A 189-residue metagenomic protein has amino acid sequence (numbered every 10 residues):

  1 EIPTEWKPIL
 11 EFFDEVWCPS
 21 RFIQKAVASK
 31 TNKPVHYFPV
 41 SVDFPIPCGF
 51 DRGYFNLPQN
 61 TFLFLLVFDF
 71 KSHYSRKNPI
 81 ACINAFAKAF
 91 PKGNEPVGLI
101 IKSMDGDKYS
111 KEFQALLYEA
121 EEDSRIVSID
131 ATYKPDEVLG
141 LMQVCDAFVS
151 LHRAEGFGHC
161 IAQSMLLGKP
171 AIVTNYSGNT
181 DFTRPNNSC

Functional and structural regions predicted by a protein language model:
L10, L139-C145: Short alpha-helical donor nucleotide-sugar binding micro-motif in glycosyltransferases
D14-K25, N32-C48: Donor nucleotide-sugar binding/catalytic pocket of nucleotide-sugar-dependent glycosyltransferases
C48-F64, P91-N94: Nucleotide-sugar donor-binding and catalytic loop/hinge architecture of NDP-sugar-dependent glycosyltransferases
P58-K77, I83-F86, L99-I101: Conserved donor-binding/catalytic core segment of Leloir-type glycosyltransferases
S110-L139: Nucleotide-activated donor-binding/catalytic signature segment of Leloir-type glycosyltransferases, i.e., the conserved
F148-V149: A short hydrophobic beta-strand element within the catalytic core of glycosyltransferases that build diverse glycans
R153: Aromatic "clamp/platform" in nucleotide-sugar-dependent glycosyltransferases that forms part of the donor/acceptor
P170-V173, T183: Short hydrophobic beta-strand element within catalytic cores of glycosyltransferases and related nucleotide-activated
